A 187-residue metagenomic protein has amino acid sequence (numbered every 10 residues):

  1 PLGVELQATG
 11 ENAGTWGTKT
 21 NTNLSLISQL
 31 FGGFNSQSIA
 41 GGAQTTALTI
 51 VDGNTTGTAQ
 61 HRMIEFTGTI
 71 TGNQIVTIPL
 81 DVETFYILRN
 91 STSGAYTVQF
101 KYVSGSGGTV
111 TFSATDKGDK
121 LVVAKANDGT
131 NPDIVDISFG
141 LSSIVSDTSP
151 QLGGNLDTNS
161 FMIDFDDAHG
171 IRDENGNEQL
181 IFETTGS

Functional and structural regions predicted by a protein language model:
P1-L2, G10-V98, P132, M162: Exposed extracellular interaction/assembly regions and N-terminal maturation sites
Q7: Catalytic-domain carbohydrate-binding cleft regions of carbohydrate-active enzymes
G17-K19, D116-A126: Extracellular disulfide-bonded cysteine-rich modules/repeats
L24-F34, G94-Y102, L121-G140, I181-F182 (+1 more regions): Short, surface-exposed terminal/edge motifs of secreted or surface/virion proteins that either
S28, G33, G140-G186: Register-specific beta-strand positions within repetitive beta-rich fiber domains
G68, Y102-S104, D173: Short acidic, glycine-rich loop/turn motifs
D81-E83, T115-D119, A168: Tight coil/turn sites that cap or link beta-strands
G105-A114: Short, aromatic/His-centered strand-loop micro-motif at the edge of beta-sheets
